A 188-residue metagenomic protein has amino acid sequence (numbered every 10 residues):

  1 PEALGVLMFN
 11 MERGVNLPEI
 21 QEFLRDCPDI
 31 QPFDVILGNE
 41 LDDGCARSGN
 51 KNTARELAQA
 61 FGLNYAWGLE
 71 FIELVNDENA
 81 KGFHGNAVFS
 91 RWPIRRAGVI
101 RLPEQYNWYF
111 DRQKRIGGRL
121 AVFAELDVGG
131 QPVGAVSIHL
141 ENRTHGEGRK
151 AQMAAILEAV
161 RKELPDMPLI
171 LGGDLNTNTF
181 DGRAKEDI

Functional and structural regions predicted by a protein language model:
P1-V35, Q59, I72-E73, E78-I188: Active-site regions of metal-assisted phosphoester/phosphodiester hydrolases, unifying DNase/endonuclease modules
G38-S48, T177: Active-site neighborhood of divalent metal-dependent phosphoester/pyrophosphate hydrolases
R55: Active-site-proximal alpha/beta segments of enzymes that process anionic O-linked groups
Y65-F71: Surface-exposed patches in mature extracellular/periplasmic domains of secreted proteins
